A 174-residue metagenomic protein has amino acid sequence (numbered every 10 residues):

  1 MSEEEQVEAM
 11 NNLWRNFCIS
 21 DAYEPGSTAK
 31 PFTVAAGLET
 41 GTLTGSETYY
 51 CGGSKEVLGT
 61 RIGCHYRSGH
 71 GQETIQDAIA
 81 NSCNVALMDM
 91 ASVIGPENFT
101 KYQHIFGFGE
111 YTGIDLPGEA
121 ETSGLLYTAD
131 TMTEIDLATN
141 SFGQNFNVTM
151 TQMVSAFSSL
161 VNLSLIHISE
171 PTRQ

Functional and structural regions predicted by a protein language model:
M1-S27, F32-S169, R173: Beta-lactam-recognizing serine transpeptidase/beta-lactamase-like catalytic domain environment
